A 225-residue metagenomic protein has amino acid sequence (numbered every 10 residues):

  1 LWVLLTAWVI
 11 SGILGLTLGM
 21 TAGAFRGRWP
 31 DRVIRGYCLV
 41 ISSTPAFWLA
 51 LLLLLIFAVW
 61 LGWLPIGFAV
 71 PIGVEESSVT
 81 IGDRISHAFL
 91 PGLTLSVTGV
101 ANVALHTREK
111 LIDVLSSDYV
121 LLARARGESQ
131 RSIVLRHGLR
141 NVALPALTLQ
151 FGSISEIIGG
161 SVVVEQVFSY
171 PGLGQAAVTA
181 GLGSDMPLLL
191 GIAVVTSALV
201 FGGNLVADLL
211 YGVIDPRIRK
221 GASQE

Functional and structural regions predicted by a protein language model:
L1-P30, A46, V59, E75-E225: Alpha-helical transmembrane segments of integral membrane proteins, especially multi-pass inner/plasma-membrane
D31-L54, P91: Pore- or pathway-lining transmembrane helices of multi-pass membrane proteins that form conduits for solutes/ions
F47-E76: Extracellular/periplasmic helix-loop junction at the C-terminal end of a transmembrane helix in multi-pass membrane
